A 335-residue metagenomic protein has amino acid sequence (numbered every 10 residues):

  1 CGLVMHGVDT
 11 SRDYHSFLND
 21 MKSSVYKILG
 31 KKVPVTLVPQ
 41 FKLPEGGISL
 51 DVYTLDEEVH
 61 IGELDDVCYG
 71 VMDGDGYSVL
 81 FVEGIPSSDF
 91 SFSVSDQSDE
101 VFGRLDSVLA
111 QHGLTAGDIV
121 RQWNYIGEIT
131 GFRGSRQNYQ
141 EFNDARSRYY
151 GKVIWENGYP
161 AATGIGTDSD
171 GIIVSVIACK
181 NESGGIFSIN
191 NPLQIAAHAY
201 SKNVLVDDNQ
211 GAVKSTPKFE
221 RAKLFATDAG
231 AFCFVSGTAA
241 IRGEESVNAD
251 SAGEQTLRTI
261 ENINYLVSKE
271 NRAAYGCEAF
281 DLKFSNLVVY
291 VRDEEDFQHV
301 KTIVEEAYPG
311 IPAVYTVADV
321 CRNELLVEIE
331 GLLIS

Functional and structural regions predicted by a protein language model:
C1-W123, E128-S335: N-terminal presequence-like segments and the immediate start of the first folded domain
